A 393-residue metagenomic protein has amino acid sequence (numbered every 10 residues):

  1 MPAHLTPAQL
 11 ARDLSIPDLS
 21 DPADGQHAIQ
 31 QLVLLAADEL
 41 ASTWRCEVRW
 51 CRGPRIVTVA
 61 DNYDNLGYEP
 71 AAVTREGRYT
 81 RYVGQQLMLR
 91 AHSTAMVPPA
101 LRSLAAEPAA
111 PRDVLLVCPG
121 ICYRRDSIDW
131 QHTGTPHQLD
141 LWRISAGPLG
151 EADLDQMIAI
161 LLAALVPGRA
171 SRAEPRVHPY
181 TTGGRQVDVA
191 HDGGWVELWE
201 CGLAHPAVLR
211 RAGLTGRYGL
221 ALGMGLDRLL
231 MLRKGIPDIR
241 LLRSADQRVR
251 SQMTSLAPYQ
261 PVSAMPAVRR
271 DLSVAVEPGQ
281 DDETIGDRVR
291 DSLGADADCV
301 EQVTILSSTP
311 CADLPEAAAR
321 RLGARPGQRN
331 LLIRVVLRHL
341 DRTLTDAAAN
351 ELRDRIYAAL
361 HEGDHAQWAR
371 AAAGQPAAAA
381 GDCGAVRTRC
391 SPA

Functional and structural regions predicted by a protein language model:
M1-H132, R143-I144, W195, E200-L209 (+4 more regions): Class II aminoacyl-tRNA synthetase-like tRNA-binding/catalytic domains
D21-G25, L139-E151, R270-P278, T345: Short histidine-centered catalytic/ligand-binding loop motif
I29-W44, D153-V166, T284-R288: Amphipathic alpha-helical segments
L40-E47, A109-A110, A163-A170, S292-V303 (+1 more regions): Short secondary-structure junctions
G84, G134-Q138, T182: Short, solvent-exposed loop/turn segments at the edges of secondary structure
I121, A173, I305-S308: Hydrophobic/anchoring residues in structured secondary elements
E151-Q156, I160-R185: Extended C-terminal subregions enriched in glycine
P179-A393: A carboxyl-terminal module marker
